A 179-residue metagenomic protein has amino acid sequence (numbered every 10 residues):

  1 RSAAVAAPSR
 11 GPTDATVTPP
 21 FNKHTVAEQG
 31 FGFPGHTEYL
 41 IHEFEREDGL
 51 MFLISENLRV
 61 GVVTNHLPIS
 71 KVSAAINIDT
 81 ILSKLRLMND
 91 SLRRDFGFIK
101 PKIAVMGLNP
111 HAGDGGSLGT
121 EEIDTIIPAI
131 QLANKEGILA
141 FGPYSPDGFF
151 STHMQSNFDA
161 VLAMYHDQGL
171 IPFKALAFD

Functional and structural regions predicted by a protein language model:
R1-E121, I126-D179: Anion-binding alpha/beta catalytic cores of soluble intermediary-metabolism enzymes, centered on
